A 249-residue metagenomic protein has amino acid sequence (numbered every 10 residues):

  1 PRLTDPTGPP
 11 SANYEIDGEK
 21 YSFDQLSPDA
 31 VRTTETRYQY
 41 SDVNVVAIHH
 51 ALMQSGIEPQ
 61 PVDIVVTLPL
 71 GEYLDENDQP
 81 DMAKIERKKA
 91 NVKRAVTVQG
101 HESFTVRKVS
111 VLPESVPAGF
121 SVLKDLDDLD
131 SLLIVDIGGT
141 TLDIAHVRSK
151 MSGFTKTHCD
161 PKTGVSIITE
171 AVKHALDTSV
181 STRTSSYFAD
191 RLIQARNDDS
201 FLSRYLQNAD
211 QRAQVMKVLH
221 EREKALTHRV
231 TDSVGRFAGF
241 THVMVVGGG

Functional and structural regions predicted by a protein language model:
P1-I134, F154-S166, Y187-D190, Q194-G249: Nucleotide/phosphate-binding catalytic cleft detector across ATP-hydrolyzing and phosphate-transferring enzymes
L132-R148, F154-T155: Basic (Lys/Arg-enriched) interaction patch that binds polyanionic ligands
H146-S185: Glycine-rich phosphate-binding loop plus the immediately following alpha-helix
